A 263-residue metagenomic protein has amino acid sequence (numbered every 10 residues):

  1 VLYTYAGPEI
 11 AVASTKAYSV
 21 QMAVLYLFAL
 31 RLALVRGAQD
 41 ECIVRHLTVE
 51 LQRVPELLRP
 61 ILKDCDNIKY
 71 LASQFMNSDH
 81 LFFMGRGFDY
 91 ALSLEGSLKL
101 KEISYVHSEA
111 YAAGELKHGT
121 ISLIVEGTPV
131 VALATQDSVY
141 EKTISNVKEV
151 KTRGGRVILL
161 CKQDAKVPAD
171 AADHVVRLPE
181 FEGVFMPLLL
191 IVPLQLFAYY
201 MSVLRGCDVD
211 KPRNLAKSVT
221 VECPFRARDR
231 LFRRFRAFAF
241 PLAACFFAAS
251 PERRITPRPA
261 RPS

Functional and structural regions predicted by a protein language model:
V1-F225: A SIS-like phosphosugar-recognition module
R226, F232-R261: Serine-biased, low-complexity intrinsically disordered segments, primarily in secretory-pathway proteins
